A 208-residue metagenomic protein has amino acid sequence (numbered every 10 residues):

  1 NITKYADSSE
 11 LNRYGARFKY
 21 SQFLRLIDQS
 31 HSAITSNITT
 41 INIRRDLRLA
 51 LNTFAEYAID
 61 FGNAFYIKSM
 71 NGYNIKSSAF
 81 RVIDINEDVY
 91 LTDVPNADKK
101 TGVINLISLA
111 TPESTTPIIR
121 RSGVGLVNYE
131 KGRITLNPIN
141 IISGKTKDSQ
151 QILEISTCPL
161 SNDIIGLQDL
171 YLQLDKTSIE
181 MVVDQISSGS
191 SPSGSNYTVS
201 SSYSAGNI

Functional and structural regions predicted by a protein language model:
N1-E56, E130, N137, S190 (+1 more regions): Acidic, low-complexity glycine/serine/threonine-rich segments
T3-E10, D28, S32-T35, T39 (+6 more regions): Hydrophobic alpha-helix feature that most strongly marks membrane-spanning transmembrane helices and their immediate
K4, D60, M70, K100 (+1 more regions): Intrinsically disordered, low-complexity segments enriched in small/polar residues
R25, I38, T53-E87: Acidic, glycine/GT-rich loop-and beta-edge segments that sit at the periphery of enzyme/chaperone cores
I43, F61, D84, I134-L136 (+1 more regions): Hydrophobic side chains in beta-strands
L47, N63, T157-S161: Beta-strand elements of well-folded, non-transmembrane domains
G72-I118: Structural flexibility/helix-modulation signal
K100-T101, A110-I208: Surface-exposed interaction regions enriched in Ser/Thr/Asp/Glu that occur as long low-complexity tracts or repetitive
